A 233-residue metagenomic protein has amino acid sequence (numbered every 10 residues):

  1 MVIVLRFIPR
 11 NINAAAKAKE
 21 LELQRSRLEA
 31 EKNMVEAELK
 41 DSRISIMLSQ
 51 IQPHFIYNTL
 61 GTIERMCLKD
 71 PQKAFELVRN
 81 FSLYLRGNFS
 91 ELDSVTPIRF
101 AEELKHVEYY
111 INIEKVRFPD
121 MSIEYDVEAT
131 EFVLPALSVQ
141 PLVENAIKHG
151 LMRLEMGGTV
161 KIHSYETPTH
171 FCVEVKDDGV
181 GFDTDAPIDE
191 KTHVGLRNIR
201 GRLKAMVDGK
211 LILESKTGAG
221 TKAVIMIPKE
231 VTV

Functional and structural regions predicted by a protein language model:
M1-I51, F55-I212, V224: Two-component histidine phosphotransfer core
T221-E230: Short C-terminal beta-strand
